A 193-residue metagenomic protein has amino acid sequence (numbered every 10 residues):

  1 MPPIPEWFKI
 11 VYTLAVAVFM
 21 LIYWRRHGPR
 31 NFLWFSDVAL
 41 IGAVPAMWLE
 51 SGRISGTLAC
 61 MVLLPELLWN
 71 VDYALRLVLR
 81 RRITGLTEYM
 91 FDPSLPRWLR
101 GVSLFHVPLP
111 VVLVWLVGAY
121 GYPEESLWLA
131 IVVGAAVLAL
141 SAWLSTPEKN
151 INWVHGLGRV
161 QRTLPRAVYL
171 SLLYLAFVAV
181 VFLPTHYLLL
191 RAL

Functional and structural regions predicted by a protein language model:
M1-V11: N-terminal membrane topogenic signal
L14-M20, D37-A46, L109-W115: Hydrophobic, membrane-inserted alpha-helices
A15-L21, L63-D72, G134-L144: Aromatic-anchored segments of alpha-helical transmembrane domains
L21-P29: Short, hydrophobic transmembrane alpha-helix segments
G28-L49, R53, L58-A59: Loop-to-helix transition at the N-terminal end of transmembrane alpha-helices
C60, L64, L68-V133: Membrane-proximal helix-loop-helix units in multi-pass membrane proteins
S145-F182: Membrane-interface transmembrane-helix boundary segments in multi-pass integral membrane proteins
T185-L193: Juxtamembrane boundary at the C-terminal end of a transmembrane helix
